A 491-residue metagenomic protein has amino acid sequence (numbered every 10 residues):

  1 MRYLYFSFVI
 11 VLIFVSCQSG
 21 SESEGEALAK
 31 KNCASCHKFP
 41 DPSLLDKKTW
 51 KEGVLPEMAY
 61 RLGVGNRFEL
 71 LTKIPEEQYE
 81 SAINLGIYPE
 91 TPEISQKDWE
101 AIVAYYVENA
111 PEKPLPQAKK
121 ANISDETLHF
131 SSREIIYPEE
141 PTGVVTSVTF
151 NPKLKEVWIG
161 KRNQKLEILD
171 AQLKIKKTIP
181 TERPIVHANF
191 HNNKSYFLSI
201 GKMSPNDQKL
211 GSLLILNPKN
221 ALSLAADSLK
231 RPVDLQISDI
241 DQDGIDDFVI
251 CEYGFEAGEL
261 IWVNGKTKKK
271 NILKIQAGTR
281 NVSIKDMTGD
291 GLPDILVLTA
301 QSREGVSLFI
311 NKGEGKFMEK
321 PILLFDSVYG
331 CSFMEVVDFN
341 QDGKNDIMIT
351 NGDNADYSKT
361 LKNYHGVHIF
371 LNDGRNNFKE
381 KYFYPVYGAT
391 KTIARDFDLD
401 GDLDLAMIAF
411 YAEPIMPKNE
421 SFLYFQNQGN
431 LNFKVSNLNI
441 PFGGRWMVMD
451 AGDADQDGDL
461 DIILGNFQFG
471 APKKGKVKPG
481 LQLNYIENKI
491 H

Functional and structural regions predicted by a protein language model:
R2-V9: Sec-dependent signal peptide recognition, specifically the positively charged N-region followed immediately by
V15-S16: C-terminal motif of bacterial Sec signal peptides marking the signal peptidase cleavage site
S19-S23, A27, K31-H491: Beta-propeller-forming repeat regions
